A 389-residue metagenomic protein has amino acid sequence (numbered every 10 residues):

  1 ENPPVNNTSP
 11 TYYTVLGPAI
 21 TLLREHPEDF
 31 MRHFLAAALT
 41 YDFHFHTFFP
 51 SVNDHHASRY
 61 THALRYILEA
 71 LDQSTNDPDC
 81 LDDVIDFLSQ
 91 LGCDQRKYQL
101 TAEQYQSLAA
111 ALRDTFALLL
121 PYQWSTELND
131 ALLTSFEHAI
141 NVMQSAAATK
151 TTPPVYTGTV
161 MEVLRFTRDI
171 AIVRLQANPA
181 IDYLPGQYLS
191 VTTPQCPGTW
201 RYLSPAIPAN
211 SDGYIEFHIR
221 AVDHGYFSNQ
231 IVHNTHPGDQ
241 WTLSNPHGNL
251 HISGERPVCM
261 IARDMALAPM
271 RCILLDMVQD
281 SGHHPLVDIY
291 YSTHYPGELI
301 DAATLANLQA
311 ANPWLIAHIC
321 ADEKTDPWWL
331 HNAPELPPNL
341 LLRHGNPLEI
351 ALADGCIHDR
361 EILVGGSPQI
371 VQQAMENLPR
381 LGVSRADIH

Functional and structural regions predicted by a protein language model:
P3-Y156: Globin-like tetrapyrrole-binding proteins
T152-Q240, V258, T293-H294, A321-K324: Ferredoxin-reductase
G186, A266, S367: Short, conserved phosphate/pyrophosphate- and ester-handling motifs at nucleotide-, phospho-/glycolipid
N245-E255: A short, basic/flexible loop-to-alpha-helix module at the beginning of a structural domain
P257-I261, L363: Conserved beta-strand elements of the Class I
L267-Q279: Histidine-anchored nucleotide/phosphate-binding helix
Q279-V287: Conserved S-adenosyl-L-methionine
Y290-H389: Reductase modules of NAD(P)H-dependent flavoproteins
